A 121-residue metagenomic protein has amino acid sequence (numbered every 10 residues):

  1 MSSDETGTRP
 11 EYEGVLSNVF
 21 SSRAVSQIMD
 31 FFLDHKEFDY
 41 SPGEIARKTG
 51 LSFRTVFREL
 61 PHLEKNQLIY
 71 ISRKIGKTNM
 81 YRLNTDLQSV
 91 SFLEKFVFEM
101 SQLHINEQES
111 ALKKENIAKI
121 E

Functional and structural regions predicted by a protein language model:
S2-V19: Short, Lys/Arg-enriched N-terminal segment that forms or immediately precedes the first helix of a structured domain
V15-V25, S41, I71-F96: Short, cationic-aromatic polyanion-contact patches
L33-E37: Short helix-capping/hinge SLiMs at alpha-helix to coil transitions
E44-K48: A short acidic, leucine-rich amphipathic alpha-helix
R54: Key DNA-contact positions within bacterial/archaeal DNA-binding proteins
L60-P61: Short, hydrophobic-biased segments on the C-terminal half of alpha helices that form "recognition helices"
Q67: Glycine-centered, phosphate/nucleic-acid-interacting loop/turn motifs that mediate DNA/RNA or nucleotide
Q88-E121: Amphipathic alpha-helical dimerization/coiled-coil segments that flank or bridge DNA-binding/regulatory modules
